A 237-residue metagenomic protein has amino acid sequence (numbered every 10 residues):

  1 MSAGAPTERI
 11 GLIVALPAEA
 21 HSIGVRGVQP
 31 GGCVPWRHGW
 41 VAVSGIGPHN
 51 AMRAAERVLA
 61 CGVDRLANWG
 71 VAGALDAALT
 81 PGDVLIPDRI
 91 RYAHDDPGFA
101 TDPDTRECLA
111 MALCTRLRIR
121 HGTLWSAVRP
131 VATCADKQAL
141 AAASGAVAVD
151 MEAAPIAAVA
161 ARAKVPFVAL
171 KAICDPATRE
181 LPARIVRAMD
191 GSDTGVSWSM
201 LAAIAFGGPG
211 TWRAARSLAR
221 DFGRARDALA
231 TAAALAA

Functional and structural regions predicted by a protein language model:
S2-R116, V147, R162, A234: Metabolite-binding pocket within alpha/beta catalytic cores that recognizes anionic/polar moieties
P17-E19, R118-L124, W198-S199: Short acidic/polar alpha-helix capping motifs at helix-coil junctions
P17-V28, G32, C134-A142, R187-S192: Short alpha-helical interface patches
A18, I46-R53, D104, A135 (+4 more regions): Conserved active-site and cofactor/substrate-binding residues in soluble primary-metabolism enzymes
W40-S44, G98, R129, L170 (+1 more regions): Glycine- and other small-residue-rich loops at beta-strand/loop junctions that grip anionic moieties
L75, L79, D83, I90 (+9 more regions): Solvent-exposed, flexible loop/coil residues
T101-P182, V186: Active-site rim beta-loop-alpha module in soluble metabolic enzymes
I173-A237: Regulatory input/activation interfaces that engage signals or partners
